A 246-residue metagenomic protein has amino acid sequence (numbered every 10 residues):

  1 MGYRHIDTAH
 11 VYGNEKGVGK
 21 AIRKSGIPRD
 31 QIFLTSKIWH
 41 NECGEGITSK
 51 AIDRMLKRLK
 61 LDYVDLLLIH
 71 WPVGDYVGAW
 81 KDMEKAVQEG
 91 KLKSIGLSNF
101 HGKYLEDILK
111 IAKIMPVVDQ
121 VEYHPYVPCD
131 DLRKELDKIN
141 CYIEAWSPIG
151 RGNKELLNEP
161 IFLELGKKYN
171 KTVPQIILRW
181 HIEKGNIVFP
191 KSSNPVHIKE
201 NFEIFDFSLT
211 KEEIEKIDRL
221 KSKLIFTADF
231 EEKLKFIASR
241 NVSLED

Functional and structural regions predicted by a protein language model:
M1, I27-D30, L59-D62, G90 (+2 more regions): Structured loop/turn residues at beta-strand edges in well-structured enzyme cores
M1-I32, I149, L244-D246: N-terminal binding-site loop/beta-alpha segment at the start of enzyme catalytic domains that lines or forms
I6, V64, I95: Glycine-centered flexible beta-alpha turn that most often forms the glycine-rich phosphate-binding loop
K16-R23, I52-L56, M83, L105: Short, well-ordered amphipathic alpha-helices
R29-E42, D65-P72, N99: A short, structured active-site edge motif that brings together acidic residues
G44-L59, G78, K103-E106, V127-P128: Short, acidic/polar
T48-L68, K85-E89: CE4/NodB-like, metal-dependent polysaccharide N-deacetylase domain that modifies extracellular/periplasmic N-acetylated
W71-D246: Beta/alpha (TIM)-barrel catalytic core signal, keyed to glycine-rich beta->alpha loops juxtaposed to Asp/Glu that bind
